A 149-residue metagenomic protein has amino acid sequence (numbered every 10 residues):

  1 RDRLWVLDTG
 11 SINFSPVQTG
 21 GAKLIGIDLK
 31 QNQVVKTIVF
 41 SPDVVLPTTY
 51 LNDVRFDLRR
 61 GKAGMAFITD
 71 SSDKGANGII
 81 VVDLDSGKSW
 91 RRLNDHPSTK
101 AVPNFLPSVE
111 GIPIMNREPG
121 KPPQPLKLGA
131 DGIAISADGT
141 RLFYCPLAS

Functional and structural regions predicted by a protein language model:
R1, D53-F56, G132: Conserved beta-strand position repeated once per blade in WD40 beta-propeller domains
D2, A63-G64, D131, D138-T140: Short coil/turn segments that connect the beta-strands within blades of beta-propeller domains
L4-V6, A66-T69, R141-Y144: Hydrophobic beta-strand segments that make up the repeating blades of beta-propeller and related beta-repeat
S11-N77: Asp-box/WD-like beta-propeller blade repeats and closely related beta-sheet repeat scaffolds
I25, I80-V82, F143: Conserved hydrophobic/aromatic positions in well-ordered beta-strands
N32-T49, S89-Q124, S149: Surface-exposed loop and turn segments in beta-propeller and other repeat-based domains that flank or scaffold
G78, D131, T140-F143, A148: Conserved active-site beta-strand-loop modules that form the wall/rim of enzyme catalytic pockets and either contain
